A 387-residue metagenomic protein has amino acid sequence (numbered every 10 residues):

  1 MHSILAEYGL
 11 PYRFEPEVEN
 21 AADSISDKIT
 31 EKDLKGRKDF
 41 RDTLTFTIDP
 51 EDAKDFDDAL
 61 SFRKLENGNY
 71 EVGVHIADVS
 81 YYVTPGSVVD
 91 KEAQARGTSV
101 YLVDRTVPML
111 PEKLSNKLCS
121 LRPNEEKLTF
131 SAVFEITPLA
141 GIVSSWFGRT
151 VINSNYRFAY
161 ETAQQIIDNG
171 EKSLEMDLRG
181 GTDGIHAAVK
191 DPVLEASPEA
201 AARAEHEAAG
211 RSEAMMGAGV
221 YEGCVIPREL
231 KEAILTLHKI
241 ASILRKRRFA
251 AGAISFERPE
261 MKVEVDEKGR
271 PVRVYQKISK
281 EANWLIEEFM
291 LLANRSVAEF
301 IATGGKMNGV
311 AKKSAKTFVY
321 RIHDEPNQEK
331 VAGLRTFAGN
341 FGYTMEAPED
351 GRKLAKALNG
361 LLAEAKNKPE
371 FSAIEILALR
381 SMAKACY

Functional and structural regions predicted by a protein language model:
H2-Y387: Electropositive polyanion-binding surfaces
